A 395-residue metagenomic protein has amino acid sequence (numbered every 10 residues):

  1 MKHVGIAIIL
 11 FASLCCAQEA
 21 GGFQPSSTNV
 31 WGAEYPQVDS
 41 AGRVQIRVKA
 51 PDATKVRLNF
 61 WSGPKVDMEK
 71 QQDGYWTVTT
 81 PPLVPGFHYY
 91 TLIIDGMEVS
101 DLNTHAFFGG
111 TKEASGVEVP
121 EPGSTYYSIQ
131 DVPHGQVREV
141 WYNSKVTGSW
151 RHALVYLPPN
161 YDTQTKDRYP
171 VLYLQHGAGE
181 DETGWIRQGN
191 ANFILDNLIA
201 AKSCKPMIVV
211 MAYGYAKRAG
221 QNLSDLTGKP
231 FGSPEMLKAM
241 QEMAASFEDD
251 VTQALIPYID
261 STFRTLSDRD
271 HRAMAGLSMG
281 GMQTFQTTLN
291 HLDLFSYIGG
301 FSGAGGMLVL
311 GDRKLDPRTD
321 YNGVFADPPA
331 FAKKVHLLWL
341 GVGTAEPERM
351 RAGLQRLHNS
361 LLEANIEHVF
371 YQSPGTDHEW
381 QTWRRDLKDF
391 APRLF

Functional and structural regions predicted by a protein language model:
M1-G5: Positively charged n-region of N-terminal signal peptides that target proteins for export
I9-A17: Hydrophobic h-region of N-terminal signal peptides that target proteins for export in Gram-negative bacteria
Q18-S27, W31-K65, K70-F395: Non-catalytic cap/lid and distal C-terminal segments of serine-dependent acyl enzymes
